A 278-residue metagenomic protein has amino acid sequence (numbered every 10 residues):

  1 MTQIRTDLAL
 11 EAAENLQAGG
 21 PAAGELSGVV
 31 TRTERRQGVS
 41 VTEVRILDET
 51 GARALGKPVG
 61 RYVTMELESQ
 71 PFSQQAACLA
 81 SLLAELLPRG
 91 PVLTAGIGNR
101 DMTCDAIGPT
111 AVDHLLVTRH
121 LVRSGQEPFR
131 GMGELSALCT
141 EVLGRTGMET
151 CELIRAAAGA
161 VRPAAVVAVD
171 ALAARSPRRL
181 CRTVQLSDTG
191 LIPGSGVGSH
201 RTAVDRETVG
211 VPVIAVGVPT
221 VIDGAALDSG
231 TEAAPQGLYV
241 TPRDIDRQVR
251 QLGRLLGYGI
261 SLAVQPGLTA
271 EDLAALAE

Functional and structural regions predicted by a protein language model:
M1-V59: N-terminal amphipathic/basic leader segments beginning at the initiator methionine
T50-P88: An N-terminal, well-structured beta->alpha segment
E66-E68, P91-D101, A137-E141: Short glycine-rich or small-residue beta-strand-to-loop segments that form or flank ligand, phosphate, metal/Fe-S
I97-D105, G144, A171-R175: Gly/Ser/Thr-rich loops at beta-strand to alpha-helix junctions that form or flank small-molecule/cofactor-binding
N99-G133, A137: Glycine-rich phosphate/diphosphate-binding loop of Rossmann-like nucleotide-binding domains
R130-A158: A structural-propensity feature for long, helix-poor, extended segments
C151-T202: Glycine-rich phosphate-binding loop
V209-E278: C-terminal functional extensions of proteins
